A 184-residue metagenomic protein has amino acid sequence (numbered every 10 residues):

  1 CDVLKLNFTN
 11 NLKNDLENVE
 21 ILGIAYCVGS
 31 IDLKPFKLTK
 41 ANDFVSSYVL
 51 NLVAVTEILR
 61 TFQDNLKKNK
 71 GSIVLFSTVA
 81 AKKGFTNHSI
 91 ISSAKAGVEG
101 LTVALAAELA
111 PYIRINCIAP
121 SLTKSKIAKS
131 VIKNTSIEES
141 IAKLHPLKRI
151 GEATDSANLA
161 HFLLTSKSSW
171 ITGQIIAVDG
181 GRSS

Functional and structural regions predicted by a protein language model:
Y26-V45, D64, N87-I90, K129-K133: Conserved mid-core segment of classical short-chain dehydrogenase/reductases
S30, K37-E57, V74, I91 (+1 more regions): Catalytic Tyr-X3-Lys loop
L59, A94, T102: Active-site helix of classical SDR
D64, A106-P111, S169: Alpha-helical segment proximal to the catalytic Tyr-Lys
T78: Residue(s) in the substrate-gating loop at a strand-loop-helix junction that position the organic substrate next
K83, H161, T172-S184: Short C-terminal tail/terminal secondary-structure segment of NAD(P)H-dependent dehydrogenase/reductase domains
A119-S130: Short, flexible catalytic-loop segment of classical short-chain dehydrogenase/reductase
H145-S156: A conserved structural motif in NAD(P)-dependent oxidoreductases
